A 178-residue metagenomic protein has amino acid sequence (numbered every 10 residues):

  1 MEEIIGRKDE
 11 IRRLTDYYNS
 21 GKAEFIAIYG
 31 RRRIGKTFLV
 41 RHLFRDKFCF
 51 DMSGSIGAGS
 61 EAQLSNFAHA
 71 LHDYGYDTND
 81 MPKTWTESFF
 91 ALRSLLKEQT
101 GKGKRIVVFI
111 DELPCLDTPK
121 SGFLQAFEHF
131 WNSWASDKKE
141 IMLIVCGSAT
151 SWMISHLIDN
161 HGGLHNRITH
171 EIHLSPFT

Functional and structural regions predicted by a protein language model:
M1-T178: Phosphate-binding site recognition
